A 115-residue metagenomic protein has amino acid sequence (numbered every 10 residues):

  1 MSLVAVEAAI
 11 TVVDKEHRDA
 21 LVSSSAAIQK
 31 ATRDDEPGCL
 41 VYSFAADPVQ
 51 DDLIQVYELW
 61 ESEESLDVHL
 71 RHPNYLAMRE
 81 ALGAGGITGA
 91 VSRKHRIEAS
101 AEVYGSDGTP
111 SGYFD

Functional and structural regions predicted by a protein language model:
S2-F44: N-terminal first-folded block
V4-T11, S43-H72: Short, well-ordered beta-strand segments in beta-rich or mixed alpha/beta enzyme and ligand-binding folds
V12-D14, S62, R96-A99: Non-catalytic surface loops within mature trypsin-like serine protease
R18-A20, D52-I54, L66, E102-Y104: Short acidic, gly/pro-rich beta-turn/loop elements at beta-sheet edges and active-site/ligand-binding grooves
A27-C39, L59-K94: An amphipathic, aromatic/His-enriched active-site/gating alpha helix that lines ligand/cofactor pockets
F44-D52, R79-D115: Glycine-rich beta-strand-turn "strand-cap" elements at beta-sheet edges
